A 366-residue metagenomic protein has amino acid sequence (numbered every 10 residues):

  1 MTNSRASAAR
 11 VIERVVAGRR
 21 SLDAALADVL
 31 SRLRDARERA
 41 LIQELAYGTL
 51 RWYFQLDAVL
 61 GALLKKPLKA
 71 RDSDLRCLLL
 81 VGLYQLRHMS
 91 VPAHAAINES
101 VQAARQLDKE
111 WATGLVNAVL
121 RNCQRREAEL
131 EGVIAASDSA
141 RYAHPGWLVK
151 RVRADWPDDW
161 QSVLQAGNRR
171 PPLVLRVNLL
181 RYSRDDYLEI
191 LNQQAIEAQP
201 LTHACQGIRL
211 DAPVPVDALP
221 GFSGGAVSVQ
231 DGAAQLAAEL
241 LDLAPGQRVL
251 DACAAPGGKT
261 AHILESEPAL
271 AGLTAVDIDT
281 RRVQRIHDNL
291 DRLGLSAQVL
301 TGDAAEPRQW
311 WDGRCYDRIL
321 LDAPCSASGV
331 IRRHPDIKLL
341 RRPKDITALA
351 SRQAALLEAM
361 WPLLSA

Functional and structural regions predicted by a protein language model:
M1-A366: S-adenosylmethionine
